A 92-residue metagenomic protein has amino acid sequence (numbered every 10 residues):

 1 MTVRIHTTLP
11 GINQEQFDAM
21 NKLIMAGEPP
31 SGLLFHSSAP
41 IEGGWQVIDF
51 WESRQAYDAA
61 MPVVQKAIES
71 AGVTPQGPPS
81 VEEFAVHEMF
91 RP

Functional and structural regions predicted by a protein language model:
M1-K66, V73-P92: Short S/T/G/P-rich N-terminal loop/turn motif that feeds into the first structured element of a domain
